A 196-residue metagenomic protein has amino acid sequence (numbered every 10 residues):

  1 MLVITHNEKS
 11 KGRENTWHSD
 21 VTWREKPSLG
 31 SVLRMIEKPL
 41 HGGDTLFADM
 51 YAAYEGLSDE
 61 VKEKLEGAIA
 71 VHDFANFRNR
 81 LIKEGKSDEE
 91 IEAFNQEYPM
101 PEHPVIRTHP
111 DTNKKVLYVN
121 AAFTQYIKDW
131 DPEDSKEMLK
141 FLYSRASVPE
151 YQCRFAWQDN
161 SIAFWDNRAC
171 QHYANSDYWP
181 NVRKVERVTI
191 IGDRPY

Functional and structural regions predicted by a protein language model:
M1-F164, R168-Y196: Fe(II)/2-oxoglutarate oxygenase catalytic core
